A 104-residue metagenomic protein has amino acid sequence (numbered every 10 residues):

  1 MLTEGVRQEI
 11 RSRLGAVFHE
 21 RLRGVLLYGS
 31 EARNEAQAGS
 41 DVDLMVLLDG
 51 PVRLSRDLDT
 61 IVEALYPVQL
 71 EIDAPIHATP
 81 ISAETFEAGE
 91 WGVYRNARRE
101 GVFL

Functional and structural regions predicted by a protein language model:
M1-G24, A32-A38, D49-L104: Catalytic core of pol beta-like nucleotidyltransferases
D43-L47: Short beta-strand->loop micro-motif that forms the acidic, two-metal-ion catalytic signature in nucleotide-processing
